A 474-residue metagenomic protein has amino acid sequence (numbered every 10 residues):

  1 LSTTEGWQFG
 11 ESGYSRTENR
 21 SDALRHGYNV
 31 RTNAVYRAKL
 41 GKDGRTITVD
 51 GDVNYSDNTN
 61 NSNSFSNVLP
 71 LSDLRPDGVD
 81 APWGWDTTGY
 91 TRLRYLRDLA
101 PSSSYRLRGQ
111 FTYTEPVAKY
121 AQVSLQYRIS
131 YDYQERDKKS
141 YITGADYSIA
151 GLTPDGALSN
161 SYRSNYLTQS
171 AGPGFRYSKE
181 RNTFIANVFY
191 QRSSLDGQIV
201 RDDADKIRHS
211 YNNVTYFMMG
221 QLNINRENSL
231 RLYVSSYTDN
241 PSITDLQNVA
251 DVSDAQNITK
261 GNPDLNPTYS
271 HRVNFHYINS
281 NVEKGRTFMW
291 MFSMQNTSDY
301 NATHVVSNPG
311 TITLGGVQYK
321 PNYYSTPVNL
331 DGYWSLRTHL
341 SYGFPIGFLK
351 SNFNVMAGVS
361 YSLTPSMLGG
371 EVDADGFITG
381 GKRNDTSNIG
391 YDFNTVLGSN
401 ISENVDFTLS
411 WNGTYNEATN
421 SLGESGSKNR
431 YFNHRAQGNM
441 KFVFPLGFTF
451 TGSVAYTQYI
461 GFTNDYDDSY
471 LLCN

Functional and structural regions predicted by a protein language model:
L1-N474: Primarily recognizes Gram-negative and organellar outer-membrane beta-barrels
